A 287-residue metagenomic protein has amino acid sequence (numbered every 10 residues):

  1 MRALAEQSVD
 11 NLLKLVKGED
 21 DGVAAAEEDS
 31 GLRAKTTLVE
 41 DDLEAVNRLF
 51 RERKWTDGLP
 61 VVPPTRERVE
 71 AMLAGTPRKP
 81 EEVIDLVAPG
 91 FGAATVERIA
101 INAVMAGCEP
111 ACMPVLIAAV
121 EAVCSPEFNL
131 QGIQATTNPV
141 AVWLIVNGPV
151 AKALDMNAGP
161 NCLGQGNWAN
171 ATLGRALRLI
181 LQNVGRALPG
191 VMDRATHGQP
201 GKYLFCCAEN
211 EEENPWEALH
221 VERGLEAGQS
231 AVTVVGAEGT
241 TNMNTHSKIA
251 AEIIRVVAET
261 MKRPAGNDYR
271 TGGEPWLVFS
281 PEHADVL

Functional and structural regions predicted by a protein language model:
M1-L4: Short, glycine-/small-residue-rich phosphate/pyrophosphate-handling segment
S8, L12, V16, E28-L287: Non-transmembrane, aqueous-exposed alpha-helical and coiled segments at domain scale
